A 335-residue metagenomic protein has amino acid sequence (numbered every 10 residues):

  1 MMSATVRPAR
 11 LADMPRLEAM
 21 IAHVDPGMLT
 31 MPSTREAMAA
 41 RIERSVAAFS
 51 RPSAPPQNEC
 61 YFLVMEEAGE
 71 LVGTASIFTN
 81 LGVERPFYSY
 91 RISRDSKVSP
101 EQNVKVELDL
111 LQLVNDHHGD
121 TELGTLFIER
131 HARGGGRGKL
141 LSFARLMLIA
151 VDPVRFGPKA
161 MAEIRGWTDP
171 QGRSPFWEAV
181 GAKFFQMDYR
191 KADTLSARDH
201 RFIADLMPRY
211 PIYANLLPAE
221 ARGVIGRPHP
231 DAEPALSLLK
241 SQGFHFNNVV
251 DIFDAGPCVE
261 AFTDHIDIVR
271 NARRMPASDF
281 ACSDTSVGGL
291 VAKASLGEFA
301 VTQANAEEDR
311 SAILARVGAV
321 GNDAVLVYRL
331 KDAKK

Functional and structural regions predicted by a protein language model:
T5-L17, T30: A short beta-loop-alpha structural element at the N-terminal edge of CoA-dependent acyl/N-acetyltransferase catalytic
D25-A48: Conserved GNAT-fold acetyl-CoA-binding loop/helix
E43-L63: A short helix-loop-beta-strand connector motif used in the catalytic cores of GNAT acetyltransferases and, in some
V64, E70-T79, E122: Conserved beta-strand in the GNAT
T79-T125, F184, D188-M207: Conserved acyl-donor/pantetheine-binding loop and adjacent beta-alpha core of acyl/acetyltransferases and related
V106, L110, T125-I128, R133-I149: Conserved acetyl-CoA-binding loop-helix of GNAT-fold acetyltransferases
D116-L126, L146-R165, P175, R222-G226: Conserved GNAT acetyl-CoA-binding A-motif
G297-K331: Short beta-strand-centered segments at strand-helix junctions
